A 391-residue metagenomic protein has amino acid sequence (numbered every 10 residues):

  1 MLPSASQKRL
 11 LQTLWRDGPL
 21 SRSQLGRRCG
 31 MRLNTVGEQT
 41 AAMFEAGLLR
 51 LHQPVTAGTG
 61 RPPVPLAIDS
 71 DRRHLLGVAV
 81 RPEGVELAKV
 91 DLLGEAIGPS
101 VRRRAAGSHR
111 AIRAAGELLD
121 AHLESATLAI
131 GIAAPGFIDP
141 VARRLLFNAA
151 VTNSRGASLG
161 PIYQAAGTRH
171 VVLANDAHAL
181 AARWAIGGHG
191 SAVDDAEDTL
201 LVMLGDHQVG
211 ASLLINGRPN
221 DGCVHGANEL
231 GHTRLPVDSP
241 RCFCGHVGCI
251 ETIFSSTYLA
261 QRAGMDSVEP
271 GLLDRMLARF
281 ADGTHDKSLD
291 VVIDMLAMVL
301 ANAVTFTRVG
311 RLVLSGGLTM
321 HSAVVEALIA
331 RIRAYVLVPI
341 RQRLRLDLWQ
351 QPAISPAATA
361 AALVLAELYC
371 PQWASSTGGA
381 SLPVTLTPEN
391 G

Functional and structural regions predicted by a protein language model:
M1-P54, G58-R103, G107-A121, S125-A126 (+3 more regions): ATP-binding/phosphotransfer module of carbohydrate and carboxylate kinases, centering on a glycine-rich
R16-D17, G187, G205-D206: Short helix-capping/turn signature of helix-turn-helix
V55, P135-I138, G205-Q208, L318-T319: Short glycine-rich anion-binding loops that position phosphate/pyrophosphate groups of nucleotides and phosphorylated
L75-A79, T127-G131, T199-L204, G210-S212: Short glycine-aspartate micro-motif
D91, P140, L214: Short, acidic, Ser/Thr-enriched surface-loop or helix-capping motifs
A96, S100-D120, E124-D198, A323-A334: Glycine-rich phosphate-binding loop and adjoining helix at the ATP-binding site of ATP-dependent phosphoryl-transfer
D195-I253: Glycine-rich phosphate-binding loop of actin/hexokinase-like ATP-binding domains
